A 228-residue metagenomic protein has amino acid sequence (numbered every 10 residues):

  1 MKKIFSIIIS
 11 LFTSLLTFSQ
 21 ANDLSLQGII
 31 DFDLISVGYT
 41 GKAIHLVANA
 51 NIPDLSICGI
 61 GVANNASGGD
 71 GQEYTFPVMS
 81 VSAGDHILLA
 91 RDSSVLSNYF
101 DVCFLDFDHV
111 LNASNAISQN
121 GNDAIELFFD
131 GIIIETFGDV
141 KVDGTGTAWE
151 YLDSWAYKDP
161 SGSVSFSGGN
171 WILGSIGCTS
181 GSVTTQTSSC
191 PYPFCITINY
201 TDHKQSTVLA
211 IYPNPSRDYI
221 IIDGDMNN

Functional and structural regions predicted by a protein language model:
K2-S10: Sec-dependent signal peptide recognition, specifically the positively charged N-region followed immediately by
S19-A66, I117-N120: A structural motif detector for short, solvent-exposed N-terminal "entry" segments of globular domains
D31, I57, H109-Q186: Conserved beta-structured recognition patch
G38-G41, N214-I221: Short coil/turn motif common to extracellular beta-sandwich-like domains
I52-P53, D225-N228: Short proline/glycine-enriched turn/loop motifs at strand-loop junctions of beta-rich domains
E73-S97: Intrinsically disordered, low-complexity Pro/Gly/Ser/Thr-rich segments with frequent PxxP/GP/PP motifs and embedded
C195-Y212: Residue-level detector of functionally pivotal "anchor" positions at catalytic/ligand-binding pockets or at interdomain
